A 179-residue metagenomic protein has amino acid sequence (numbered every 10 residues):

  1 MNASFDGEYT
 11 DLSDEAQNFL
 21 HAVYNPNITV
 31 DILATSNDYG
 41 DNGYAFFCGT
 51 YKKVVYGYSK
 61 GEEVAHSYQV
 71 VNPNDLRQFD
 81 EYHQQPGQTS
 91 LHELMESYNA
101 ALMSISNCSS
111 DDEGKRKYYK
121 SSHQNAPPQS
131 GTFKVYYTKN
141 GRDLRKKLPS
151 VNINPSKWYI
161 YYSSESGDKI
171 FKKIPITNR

Functional and structural regions predicted by a protein language model:
M1-A45: A metal-dependent hydrolase signature that marks the N-terminal structural subdomain at the beginning of catalytic folds
N2-S4, N27-L33, T50-V55, Y68-V70 (+3 more regions): Ser/Thr- (and often Asn-) enriched beta-sheet segments in non-cytosolic proteins
F5, L76-D80, D112-E113: Second-shell loop/turn segments in exported
T10, D80-Q85, T89, R116-K120: Soluble non-cytosolic domains of exported or imported proteins
E15-L20, C48-S59, R145-K147: Intrinsically disordered, low-complexity boundary segments flanking structured domains
V23-N27, E93-L94, Y98-L102, S130 (+1 more regions): Sec/Tat-exported extracytoplasmic proteins
A34-Q88, L94-A101: Active-site scaffold of zinc-dependent metalloenzymes
L102-R179: Active-site or metal-binding loop neighborhoods of secreted/extracellular toxin and effector enzymes
